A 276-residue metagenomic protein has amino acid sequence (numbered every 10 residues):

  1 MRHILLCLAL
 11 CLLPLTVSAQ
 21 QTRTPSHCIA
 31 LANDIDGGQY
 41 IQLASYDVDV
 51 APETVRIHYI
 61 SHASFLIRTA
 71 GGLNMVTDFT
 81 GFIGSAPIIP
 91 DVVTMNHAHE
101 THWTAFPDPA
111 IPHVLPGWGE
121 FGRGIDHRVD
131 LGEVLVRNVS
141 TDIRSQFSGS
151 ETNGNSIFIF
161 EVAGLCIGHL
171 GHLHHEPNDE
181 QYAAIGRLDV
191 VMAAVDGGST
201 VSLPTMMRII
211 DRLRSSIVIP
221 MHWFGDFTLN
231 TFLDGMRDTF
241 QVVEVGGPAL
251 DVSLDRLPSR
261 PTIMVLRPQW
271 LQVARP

Functional and structural regions predicted by a protein language model:
L5-P14: Bacterial N-terminal signal peptides
V17-D142, I167-H169, D189, A193 (+3 more regions): Metallo-beta-lactamase
S64-F65, G81-S85, I157, D179-Y182 (+2 more regions): Short, flexible, glycine/charge-rich loop motifs used to bind or transfer phosphoryl groups or to couple energy/partner
D142-L213, F224, T228-T231: Active-site-proximal loop/helix segments of hydrolase catalytic cores
V218: Residue-level signal for inorganic ion chemistry
M221: A Lys-centered signature of the CheY-like receiver
